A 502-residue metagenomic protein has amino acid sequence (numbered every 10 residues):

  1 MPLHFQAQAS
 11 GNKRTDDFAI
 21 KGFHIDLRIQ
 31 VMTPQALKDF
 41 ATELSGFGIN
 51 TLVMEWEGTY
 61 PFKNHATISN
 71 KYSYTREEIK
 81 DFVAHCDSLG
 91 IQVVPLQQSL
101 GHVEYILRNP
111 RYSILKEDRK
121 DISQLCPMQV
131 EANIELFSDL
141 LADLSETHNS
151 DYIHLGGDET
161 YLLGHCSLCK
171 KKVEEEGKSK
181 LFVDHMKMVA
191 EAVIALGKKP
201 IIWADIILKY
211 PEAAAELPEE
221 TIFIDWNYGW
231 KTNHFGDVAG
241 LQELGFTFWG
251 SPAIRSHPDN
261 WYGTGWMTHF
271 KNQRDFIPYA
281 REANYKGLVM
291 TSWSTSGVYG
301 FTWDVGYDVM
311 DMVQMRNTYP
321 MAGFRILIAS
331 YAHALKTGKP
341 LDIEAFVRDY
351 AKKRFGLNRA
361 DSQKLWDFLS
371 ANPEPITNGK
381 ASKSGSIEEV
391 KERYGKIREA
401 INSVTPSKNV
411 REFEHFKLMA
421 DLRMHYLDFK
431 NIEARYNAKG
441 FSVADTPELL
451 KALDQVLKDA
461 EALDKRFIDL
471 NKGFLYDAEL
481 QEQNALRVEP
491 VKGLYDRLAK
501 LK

Functional and structural regions predicted by a protein language model:
M1-K13: Bacterial Sec-dependent N-terminal signal peptides
G11-D16, A213-A214: Short boundary motifs at domain starts and secondary-structure transition points
R14-A204, I222, W230, Q242: Substrate-binding cleft of carbohydrate-active enzyme catalytic domains
T42, D81-A84, G90, E131-A142 (+3 more regions): Substrate-binding groove of N-acetylhexosamine-processing glycoside hydrolases
